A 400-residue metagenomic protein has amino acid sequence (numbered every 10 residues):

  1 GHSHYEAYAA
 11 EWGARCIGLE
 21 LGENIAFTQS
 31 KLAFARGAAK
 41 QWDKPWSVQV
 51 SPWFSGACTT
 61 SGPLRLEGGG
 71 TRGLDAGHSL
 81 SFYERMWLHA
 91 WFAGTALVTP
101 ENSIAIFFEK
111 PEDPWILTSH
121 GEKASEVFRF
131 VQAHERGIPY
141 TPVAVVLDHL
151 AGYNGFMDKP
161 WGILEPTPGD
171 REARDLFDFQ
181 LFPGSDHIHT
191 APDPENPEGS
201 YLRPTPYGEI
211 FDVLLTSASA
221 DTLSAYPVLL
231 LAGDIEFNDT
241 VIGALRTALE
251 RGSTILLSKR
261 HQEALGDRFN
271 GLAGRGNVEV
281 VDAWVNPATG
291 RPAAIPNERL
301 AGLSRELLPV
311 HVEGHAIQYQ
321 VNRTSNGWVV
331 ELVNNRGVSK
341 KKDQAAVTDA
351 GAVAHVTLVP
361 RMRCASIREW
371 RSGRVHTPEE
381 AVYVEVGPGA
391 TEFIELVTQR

Functional and structural regions predicted by a protein language model:
G1-H2, E20-E23, N102-S103, V145-L150 (+5 more regions): Structural motif
G1-K40, S55-G68, F269: Substrate-binding cleft/loops of secretory-pathway carbohydrate-active enzymes
H2-E6, S30-F34, E84-M86, E126-V131 (+2 more regions): Alpha-helical scaffolding within the catalytic cores of extracellular/periplasmic polymer-degrading hydrolases
Y5-E6, S30-F34, P45-S61, R65-P114 (+2 more regions): Substrate-binding cleft of secreted/luminal carbohydrate-active enzymes
R15-A26, E67-H78, I104, E112-D113 (+1 more regions): The substrate-binding groove and active-site-proximal loops of carbohydrate-active enzymes, especially glycoside
W42-W46, G94-A96, P139-T141, G208 (+2 more regions): Loop/turn elements at helix/coil->beta-strand transitions in domains of secreted/extracellular proteins
S119-Y226: Aromatic-Pro/Gly-enriched surface loop or interdomain linker that acts as a lid/target-recognition segment
S224, L230-R400: A conserved amphipathic helix/loop scaffold that creates a polar/acidic microenvironment used either to coordinate
